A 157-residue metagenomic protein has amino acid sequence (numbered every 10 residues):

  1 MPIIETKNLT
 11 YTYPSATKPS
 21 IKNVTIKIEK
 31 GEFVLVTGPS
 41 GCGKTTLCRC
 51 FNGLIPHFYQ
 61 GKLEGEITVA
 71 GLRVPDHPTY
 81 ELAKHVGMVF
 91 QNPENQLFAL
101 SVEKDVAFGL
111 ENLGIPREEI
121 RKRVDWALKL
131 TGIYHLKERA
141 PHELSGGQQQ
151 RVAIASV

Functional and structural regions predicted by a protein language model:
M1-T6, Y11-N23, E29, I55-Q60 (+2 more regions): A short, flexible loop at the N-terminus of ABC-type nucleotide-binding domains that lies
T37-P39: The feature captures the beta-strand-to-loop junction immediately N-terminal to the Walker
N52, G87, E94, L100-E111 (+3 more regions): Short helical segment in ABC ATPase nucleotide-binding domains corresponding to the A-loop/adjacent helical element
Q60-L72: Conserved ABC transporter NBD signature motif
G71, E118-L136: Conserved ABC ATPase "signature" region
L72-G87: ABC ATPase NBD coupling module
K104, A140-L144, Q148: Conserved ABC ATPase signature
I154: Hydrophobic anchor residue at the start of the ABC signature
